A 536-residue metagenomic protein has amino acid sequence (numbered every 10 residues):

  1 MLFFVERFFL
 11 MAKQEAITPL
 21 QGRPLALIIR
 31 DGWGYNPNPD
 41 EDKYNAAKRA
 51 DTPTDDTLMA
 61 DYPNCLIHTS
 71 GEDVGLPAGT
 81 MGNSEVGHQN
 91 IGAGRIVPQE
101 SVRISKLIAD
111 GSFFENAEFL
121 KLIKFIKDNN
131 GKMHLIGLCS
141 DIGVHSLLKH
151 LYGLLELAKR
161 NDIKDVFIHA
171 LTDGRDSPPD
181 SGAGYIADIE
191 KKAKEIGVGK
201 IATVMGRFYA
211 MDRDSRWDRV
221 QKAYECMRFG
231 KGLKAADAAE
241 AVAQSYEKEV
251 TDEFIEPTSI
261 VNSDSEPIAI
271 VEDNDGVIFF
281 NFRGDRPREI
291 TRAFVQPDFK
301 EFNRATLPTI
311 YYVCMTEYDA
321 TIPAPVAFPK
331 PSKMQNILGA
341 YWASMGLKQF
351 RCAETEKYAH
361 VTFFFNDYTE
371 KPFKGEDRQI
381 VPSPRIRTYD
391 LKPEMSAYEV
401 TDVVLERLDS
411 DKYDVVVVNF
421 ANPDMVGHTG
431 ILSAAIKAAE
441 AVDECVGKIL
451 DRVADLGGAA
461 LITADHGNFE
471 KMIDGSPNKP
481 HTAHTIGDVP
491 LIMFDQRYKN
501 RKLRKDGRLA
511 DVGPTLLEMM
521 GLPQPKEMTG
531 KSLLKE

Functional and structural regions predicted by a protein language model:
L2-E536: Feature captures the catalytic ectodomains and active-site-proximal regions of enzymes that hydrolyze or transfer
